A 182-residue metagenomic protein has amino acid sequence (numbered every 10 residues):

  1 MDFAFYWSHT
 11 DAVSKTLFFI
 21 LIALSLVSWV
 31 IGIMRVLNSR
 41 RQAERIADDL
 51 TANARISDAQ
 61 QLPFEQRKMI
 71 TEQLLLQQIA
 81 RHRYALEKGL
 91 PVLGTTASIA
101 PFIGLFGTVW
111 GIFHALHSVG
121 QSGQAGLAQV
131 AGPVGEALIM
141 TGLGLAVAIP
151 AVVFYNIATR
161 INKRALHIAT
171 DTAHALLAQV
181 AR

Functional and structural regions predicted by a protein language model:
M1-A12, G120, Q124-G126: Short, strongly hydrophobic alpha-helical membrane anchors
A4-L17, R83-L93: Membrane-interface helix-boundary signature
W7-D48: Transmembrane alpha-helix/interfacial motif
D11, W29, P101-G104, V134 (+1 more regions): Residue-level signature of catalytic and energy-coupling elements of molecular machines, predominantly ATP/GTP-dependent
L21-L24, L93, A100, G107 (+2 more regions): Small-residue packing motifs within transmembrane alpha-helices
I31, L37-G126, V153-R182: Predominantly long cytosolic amphipathic alpha-helical stalk/bundle segments
A137-V153: Hydrophobic alpha-helical transmembrane segments of polytopic membrane proteins
